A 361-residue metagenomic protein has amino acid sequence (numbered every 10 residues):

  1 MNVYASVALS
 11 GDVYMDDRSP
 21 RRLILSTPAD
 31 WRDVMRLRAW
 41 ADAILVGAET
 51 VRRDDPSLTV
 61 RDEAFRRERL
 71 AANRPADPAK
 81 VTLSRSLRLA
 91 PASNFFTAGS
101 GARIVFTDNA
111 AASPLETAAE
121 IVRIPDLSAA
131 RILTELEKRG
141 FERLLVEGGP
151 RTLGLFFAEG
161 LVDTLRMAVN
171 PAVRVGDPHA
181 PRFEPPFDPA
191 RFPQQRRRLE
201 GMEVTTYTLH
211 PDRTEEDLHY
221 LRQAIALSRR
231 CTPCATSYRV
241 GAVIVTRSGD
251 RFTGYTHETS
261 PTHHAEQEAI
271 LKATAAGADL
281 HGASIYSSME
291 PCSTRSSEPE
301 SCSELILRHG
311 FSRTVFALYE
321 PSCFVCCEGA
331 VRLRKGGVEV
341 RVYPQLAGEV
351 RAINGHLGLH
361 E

Functional and structural regions predicted by a protein language model:
M1-R222, S228-R229, P233-A235, A273 (+1 more regions): Enzymes that bind and transform nitrogen-containing heteroaromatic metabolites
A5-S6, T205, R239-S248: Short beta-strand scaffold segments in enzyme catalytic cores
D30, A43, T50-R52, P56 (+6 more regions): Zn2+-dependent cytidine deaminase-like catalytic core
P78, Y238-V240, H281-S284: Residue-level recognition of the N-termini of beta-strands and the immediately preceding loop/turn
R222-I225, V240-G241, T246, Y255: Non-catalytic interface/targeting segments
G355-H356: Active-site neighborhoods of enzyme catalytic cores
L359-E361: Phosphate/diphosphate-binding glycine-rich loops and adjacent basic-rich segments that engage nucleotide
